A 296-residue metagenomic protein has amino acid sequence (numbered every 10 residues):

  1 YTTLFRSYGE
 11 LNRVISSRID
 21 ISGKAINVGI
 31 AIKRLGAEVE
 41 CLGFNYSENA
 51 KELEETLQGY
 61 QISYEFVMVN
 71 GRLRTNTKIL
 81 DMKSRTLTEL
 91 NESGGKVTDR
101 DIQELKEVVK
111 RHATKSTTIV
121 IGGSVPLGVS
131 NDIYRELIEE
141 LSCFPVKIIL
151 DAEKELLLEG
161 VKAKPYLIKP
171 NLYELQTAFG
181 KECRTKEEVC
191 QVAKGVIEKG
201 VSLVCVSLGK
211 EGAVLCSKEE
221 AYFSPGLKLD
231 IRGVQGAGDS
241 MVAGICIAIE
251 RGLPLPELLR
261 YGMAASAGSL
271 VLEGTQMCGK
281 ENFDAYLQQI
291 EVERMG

Functional and structural regions predicted by a protein language model:
Y1-L42, A50-E52, G296: Glycine-rich phosphate/adenosyl-contacting loop at the front of the ribokinase-like
K33, S142, E250: Gly/Ala-rich phosphate-binding loop of Rossmann-like dinucleotide-binding domains, activating on the conserved
A37-V39, Y64, I148, V204 (+1 more regions): Hydrophobic anchor at the start of a short beta-strand that flanks the dinucleotide cofactor-binding loop
Q58-N70: A glycine-rich helix N-cap at a beta->alpha junction
I79-K115: Conserved phosphate-binding/catalytic loop of the ribokinase/pfkB sugar-kinase fold
E89-N91, S116-G123, D151, K169-E174: Short beta-strands and strand-loop turn motifs
N131-E219: Conserved phosphate/ATP/ADP-binding segment of small-molecule kinases
L158, K186-G296: Conserved phosphate-binding/catalytic region of the ribokinase-like
